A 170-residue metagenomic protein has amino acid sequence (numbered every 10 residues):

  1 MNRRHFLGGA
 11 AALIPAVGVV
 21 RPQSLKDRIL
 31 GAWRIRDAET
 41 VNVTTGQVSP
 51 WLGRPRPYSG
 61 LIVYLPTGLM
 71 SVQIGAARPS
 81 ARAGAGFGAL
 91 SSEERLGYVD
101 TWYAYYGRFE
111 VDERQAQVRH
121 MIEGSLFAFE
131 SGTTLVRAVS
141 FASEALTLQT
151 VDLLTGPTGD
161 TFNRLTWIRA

Functional and structural regions predicted by a protein language model:
N2, V19-A32: N-terminal helix-cap/turn-to-beta initiation motif at the start of protein domains
H5-P22: N-terminal export signals
I29, Y58, P66, Y105 (+2 more regions): Residues that flank catalytic or metal-binding motifs in active/ligand-binding sites
L30, N42-T45, P50-T67, S71-Q73 (+1 more regions): PEST-like low-complexity, intrinsically disordered acidic/proline/serine-rich tracts that flank trafficking/processing
I35-N42, S71-A145: Contiguous, well-ordered beta-strand patches that form the walls/edges of small beta-barrel/beta-sandwich domains
W51-L52, G97-T101, G156-P157: Short consensus segments that form the blades of beta-propeller domains, in both extracellular/periplasmic
S143-T155: Low-complexity, intrinsically disordered Gly/Pro/Thr-rich segments
L153-A170: Edge beta-strand at a domain terminus
